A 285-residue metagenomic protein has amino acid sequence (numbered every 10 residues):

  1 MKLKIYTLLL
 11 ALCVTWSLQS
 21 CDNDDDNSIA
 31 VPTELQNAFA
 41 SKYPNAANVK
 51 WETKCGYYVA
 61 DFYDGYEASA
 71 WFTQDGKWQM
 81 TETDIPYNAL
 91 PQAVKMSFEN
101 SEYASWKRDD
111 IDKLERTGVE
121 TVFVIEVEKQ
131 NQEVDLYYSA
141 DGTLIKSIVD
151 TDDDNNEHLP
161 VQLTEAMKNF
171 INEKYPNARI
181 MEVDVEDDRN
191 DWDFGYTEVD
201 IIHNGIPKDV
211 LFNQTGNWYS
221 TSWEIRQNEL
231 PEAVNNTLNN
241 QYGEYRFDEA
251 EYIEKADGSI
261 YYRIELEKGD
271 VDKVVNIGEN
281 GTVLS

Functional and structural regions predicted by a protein language model:
K2-Y6, A11-N45, D154: Bacterial Sec-dependent N-terminal signal peptides
D22, N88, K107, S147-H158 (+5 more regions): General marker for long, soluble alpha-helical cores
D24-N88, Q92-M96, N100-S101, R116 (+3 more regions): Acidic/polar, low-complexity intrinsically disordered N-terminal segments immediately downstream of a Sec signal
A47-Y66, K107-V124, R179-E198, R246-Y261: A cross-family detector of function-defining hotspots
G56-E82, V122-D150, F194-S222, E265-L284: Amphipathic N-proximal alpha-helical interface segments
A68, A89, E115, F123-E126 (+7 more regions): Phosphate-end processing signature that detects enzymes handling 5′-triphosphorylated RNA and polyphosphate
G76-K107, E157, Q214-E244: Long, charged/polar, surface-exposed segments that mediate recognition or autoinhibition
A93-V134, A233, T237-E254: Surface-exposed, polar helix/loop patches in the mature regions of secreted/periplasmic/lumenal proteins that form
